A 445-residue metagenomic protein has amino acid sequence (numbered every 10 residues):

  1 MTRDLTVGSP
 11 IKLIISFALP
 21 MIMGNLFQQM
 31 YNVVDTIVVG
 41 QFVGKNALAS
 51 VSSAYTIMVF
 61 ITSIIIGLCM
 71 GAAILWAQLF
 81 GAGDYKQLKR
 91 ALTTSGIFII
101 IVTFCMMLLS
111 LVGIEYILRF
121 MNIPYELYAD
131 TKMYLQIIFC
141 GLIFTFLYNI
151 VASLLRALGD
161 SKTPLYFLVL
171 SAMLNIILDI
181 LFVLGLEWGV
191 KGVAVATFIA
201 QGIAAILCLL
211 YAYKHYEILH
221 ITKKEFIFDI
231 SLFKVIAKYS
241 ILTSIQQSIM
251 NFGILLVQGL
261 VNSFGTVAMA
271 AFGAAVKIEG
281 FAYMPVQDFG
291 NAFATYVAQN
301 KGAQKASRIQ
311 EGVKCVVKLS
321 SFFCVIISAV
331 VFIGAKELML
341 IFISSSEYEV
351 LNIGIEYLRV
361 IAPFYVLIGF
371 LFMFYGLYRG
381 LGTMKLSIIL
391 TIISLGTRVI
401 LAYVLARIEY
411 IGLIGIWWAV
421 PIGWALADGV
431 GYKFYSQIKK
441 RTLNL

Functional and structural regions predicted by a protein language model:
M1-A18, W76-G141, E187-I241, V297-F364 (+1 more regions): Short alpha-helical transmembrane segments in multi-pass integral membrane proteins
V7, I11-M30, V34, I57 (+8 more regions): Residue-level signal for short hydrophobic patches within transmembrane helices of multi-pass membrane transporters
S16-D35, I137, Y148, S171 (+4 more regions): Transmembrane helical elements of multi-pass membrane transporters/channels
I22, L26, M30, V34 (+22 more regions): Generic alpha-helical transmembrane segments of integral inner-membrane proteins, especially permease/transport modules
L26, M30-L48, L118-Y125, L181-W188 (+6 more regions): Helix-terminus/linker motif at the lipid-water interface of multi-pass membrane proteins
K45-T56, L135, A194, T266-F281 (+2 more regions): Small-residue hotspots at the loop-to-helix junctions and early N-terminal turns of transmembrane alpha-helices
L48-L108, T145-P164, A271-A335, I368-G382 (+1 more regions): Small-residue-rich hydrophobic transmembrane alpha-helices
C69, I138-R156, P164-A172, V193-I206 (+4 more regions): Short runs within selected transmembrane alpha-helices of multi-pass transporters and secretion channels
